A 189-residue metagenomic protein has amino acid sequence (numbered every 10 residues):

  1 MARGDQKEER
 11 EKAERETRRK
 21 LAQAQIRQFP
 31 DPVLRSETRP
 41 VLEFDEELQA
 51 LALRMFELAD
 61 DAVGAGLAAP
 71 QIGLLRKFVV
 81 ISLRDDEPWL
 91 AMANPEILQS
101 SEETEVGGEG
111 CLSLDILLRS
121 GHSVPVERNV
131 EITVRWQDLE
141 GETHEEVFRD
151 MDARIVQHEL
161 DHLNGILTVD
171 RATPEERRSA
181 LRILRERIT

Functional and structural regions predicted by a protein language model:
M1-T189: Positively charged
